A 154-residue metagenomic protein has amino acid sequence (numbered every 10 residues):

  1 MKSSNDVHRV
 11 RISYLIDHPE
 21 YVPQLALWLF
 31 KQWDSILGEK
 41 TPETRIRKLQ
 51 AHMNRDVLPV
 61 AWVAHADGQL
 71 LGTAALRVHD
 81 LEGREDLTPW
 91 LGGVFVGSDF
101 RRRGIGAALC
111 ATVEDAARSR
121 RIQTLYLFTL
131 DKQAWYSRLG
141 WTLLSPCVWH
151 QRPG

Functional and structural regions predicted by a protein language model:
M1-Q24: Conserved N-terminal entry element of GNAT/NAT acetyltransferase domains
P19, A26-K40: Helix-loop element at the rim of GNAT/NAT acetyltransferase active sites that forms part of the acceptor-substrate
D34-V63, A75: Active-site rim helix/loop that mediates acceptor-substrate recognition in acyltransferases
A61-V63, Q69-H79, W90, F95: Conserved beta-strand in the GNAT
F100, G104-T112: Conserved acetyl-CoA pyrophosphate-binding loop and the N-cap/start of the following alpha-helix in GNAT-like
S119-T124, L130-P153: Conserved active-site alpha-helix within GNAT-family acetyltransferase domains
